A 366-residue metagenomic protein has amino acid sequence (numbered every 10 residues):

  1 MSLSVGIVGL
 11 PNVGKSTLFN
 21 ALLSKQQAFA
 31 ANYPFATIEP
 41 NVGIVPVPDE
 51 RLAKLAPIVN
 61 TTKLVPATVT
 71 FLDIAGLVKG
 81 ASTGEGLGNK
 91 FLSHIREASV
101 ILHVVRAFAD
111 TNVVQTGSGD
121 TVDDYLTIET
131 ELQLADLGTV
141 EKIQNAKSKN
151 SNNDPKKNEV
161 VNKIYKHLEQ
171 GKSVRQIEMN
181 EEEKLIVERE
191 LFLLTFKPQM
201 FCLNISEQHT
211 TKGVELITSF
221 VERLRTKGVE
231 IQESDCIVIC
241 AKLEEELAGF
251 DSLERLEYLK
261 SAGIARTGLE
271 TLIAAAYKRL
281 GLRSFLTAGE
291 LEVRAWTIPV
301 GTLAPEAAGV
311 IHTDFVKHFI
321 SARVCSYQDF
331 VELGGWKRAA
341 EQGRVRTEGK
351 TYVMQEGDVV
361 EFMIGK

Functional and structural regions predicted by a protein language model:
M1-N112, V122, E129-E131, E141-K142: Conserved G1/Walker A P-loop phosphate-binding module
S2-V8, V13, F19, N145-E356 (+1 more regions): C-terminal-of-GTPase-core extension/linker across diverse P-loop GTPases
Q26-P34, N41-G43, R51-K54, T83 (+8 more regions): Glycine-rich, flexible loop/turn motifs
A31, V113-G117, G213-E215: Short amphipathic alpha-helical segments
I38, V105-T139, E230, S234-A248: Short, exposed interaction patches on small structured surface elements
L87-G88, S118-T121, I217-F220: Glycine-rich, phosphate-binding/catalytic loops in enzymes
A98, I128, D136, V140-K147 (+2 more regions): Amphipathic alpha-helical coiled-coil segments
